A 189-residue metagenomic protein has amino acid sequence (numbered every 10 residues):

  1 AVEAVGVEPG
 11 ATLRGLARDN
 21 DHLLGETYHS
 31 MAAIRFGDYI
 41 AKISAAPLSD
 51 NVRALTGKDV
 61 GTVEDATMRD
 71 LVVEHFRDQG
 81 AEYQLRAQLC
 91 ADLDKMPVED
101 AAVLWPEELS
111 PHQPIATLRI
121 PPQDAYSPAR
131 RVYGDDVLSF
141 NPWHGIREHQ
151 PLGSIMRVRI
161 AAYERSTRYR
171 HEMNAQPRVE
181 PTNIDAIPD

Functional and structural regions predicted by a protein language model:
A1-D189: Active-site-adjacent core segments of small-molecule enzymes
